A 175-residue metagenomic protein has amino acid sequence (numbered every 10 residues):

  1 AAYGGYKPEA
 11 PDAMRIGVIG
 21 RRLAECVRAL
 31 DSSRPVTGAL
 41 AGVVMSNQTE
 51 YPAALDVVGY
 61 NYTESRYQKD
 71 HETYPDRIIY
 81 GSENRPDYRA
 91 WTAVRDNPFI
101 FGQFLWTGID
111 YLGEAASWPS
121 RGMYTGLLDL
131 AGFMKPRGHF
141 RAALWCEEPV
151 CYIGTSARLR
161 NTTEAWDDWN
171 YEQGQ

Functional and structural regions predicted by a protein language model:
A2-Q175: Substrate-binding clefts and catalytic carboxylate motifs of secreted carbohydrate-active enzymes
